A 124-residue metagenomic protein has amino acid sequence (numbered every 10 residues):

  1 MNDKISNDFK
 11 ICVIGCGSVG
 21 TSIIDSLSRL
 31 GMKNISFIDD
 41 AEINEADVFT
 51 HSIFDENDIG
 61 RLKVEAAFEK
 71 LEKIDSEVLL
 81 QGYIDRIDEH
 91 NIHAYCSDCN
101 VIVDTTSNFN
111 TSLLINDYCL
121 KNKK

Functional and structural regions predicted by a protein language model:
M1-K124: Adenine nucleotide-associated cytosolic modules
